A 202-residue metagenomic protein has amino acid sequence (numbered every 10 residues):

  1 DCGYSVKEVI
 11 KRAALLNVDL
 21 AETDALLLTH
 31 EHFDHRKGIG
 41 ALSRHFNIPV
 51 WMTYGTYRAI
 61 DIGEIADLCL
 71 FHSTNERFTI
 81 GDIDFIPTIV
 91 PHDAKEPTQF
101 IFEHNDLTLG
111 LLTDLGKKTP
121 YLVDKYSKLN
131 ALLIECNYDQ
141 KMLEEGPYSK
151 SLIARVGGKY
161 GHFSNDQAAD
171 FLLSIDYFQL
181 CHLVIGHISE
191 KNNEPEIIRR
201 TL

Functional and structural regions predicted by a protein language model:
D1-G3, T23-E31, W51-Y54, G110-D114 (+2 more regions): Active-site neighborhood of phospho(di)ester-bond hydrolases with catalytic His/Asp-centered motifs
D1-L15, K37, S73-A131: Core dinuclear metal-dependent hydrolase active-site scaffold
S5-M52, N130: Active-site metal-binding motif and surrounding structural segment of the metallo-beta-lactamase
V18-A21, D67, I83, S127 (+1 more regions): Structured loop/turn residues at beta-strand edges in well-structured enzyme cores
A21, S43-R44, N105-D106, F178-V184: Short, surface-exposed connector motifs at secondary-structure boundaries
H32-R36, R58-I60, A94-K95, K117-P120 (+2 more regions): Active-site environment of divalent metal-dependent phosphoester hydrolases
R36-A94: Glycine/small-residue-rich loop that forms an oxyanion/phosphate-binding "nest" at active or ligand-binding sites
P120-L202: Cap/insert and terminal regions of metallo-dependent hydrolase folds
